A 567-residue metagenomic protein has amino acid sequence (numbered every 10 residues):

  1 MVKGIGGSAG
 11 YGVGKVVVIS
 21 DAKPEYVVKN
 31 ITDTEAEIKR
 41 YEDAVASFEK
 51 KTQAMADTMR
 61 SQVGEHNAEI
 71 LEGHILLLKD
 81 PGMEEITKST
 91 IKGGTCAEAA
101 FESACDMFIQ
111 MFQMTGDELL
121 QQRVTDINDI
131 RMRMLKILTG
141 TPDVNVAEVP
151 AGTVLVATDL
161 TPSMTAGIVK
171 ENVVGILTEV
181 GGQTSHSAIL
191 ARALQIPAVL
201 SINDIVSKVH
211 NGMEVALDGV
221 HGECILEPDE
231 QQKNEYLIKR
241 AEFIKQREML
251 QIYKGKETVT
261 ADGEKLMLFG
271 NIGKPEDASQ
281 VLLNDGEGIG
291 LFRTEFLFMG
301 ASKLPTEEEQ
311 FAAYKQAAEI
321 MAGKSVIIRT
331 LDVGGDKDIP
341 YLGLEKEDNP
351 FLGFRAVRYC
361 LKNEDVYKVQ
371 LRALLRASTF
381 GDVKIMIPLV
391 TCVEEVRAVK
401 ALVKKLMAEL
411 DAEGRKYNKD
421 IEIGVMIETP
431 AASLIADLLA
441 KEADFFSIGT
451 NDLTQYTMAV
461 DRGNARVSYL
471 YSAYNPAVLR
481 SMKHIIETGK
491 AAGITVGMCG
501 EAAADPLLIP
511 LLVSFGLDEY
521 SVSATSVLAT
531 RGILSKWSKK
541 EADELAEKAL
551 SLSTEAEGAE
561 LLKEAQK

Functional and structural regions predicted by a protein language model:
M1-I320, V326-V333, N363, Y367-L371 (+5 more regions): Non-catalytic, soluble scaffold/interaction modules
R247-K567: Conserved alpha/beta-domain cores
